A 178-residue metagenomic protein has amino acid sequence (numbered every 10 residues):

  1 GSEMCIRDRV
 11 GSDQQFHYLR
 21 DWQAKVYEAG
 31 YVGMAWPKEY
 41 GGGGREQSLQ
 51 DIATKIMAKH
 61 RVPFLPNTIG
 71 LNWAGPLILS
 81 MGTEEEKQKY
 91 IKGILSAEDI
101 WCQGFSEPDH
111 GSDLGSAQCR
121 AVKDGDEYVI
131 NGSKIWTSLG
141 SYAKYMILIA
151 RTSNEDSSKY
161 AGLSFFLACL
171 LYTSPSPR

Functional and structural regions predicted by a protein language model:
G1-D8, Y172-R178: Conserved small/polar residues in nucleotide/adenosyl-binding loops
S2-E3, R7-K25: Short secondary-structure junction/hinge motifs that connect adjacent elements
R20-E98, L139-Y145: Internal helix-loop-helix
G30, T83, Q103, I130-G132 (+1 more regions): Buried hydrophobic positions in well-ordered alpha/beta secondary-structure cores of metabolic enzymes
E98-F105: A short, Trp-centered hydrophobic/proline-enriched beta-strand micro-motif
D109-A117: Active-site-adjacent elements of ketosynthase-type condensing enzymes
C119-V122: A structural signal for short hydrophobic beta-strand segments in well-ordered beta-sheet cores
E127, N131-L171: A short core secondary-structure module
